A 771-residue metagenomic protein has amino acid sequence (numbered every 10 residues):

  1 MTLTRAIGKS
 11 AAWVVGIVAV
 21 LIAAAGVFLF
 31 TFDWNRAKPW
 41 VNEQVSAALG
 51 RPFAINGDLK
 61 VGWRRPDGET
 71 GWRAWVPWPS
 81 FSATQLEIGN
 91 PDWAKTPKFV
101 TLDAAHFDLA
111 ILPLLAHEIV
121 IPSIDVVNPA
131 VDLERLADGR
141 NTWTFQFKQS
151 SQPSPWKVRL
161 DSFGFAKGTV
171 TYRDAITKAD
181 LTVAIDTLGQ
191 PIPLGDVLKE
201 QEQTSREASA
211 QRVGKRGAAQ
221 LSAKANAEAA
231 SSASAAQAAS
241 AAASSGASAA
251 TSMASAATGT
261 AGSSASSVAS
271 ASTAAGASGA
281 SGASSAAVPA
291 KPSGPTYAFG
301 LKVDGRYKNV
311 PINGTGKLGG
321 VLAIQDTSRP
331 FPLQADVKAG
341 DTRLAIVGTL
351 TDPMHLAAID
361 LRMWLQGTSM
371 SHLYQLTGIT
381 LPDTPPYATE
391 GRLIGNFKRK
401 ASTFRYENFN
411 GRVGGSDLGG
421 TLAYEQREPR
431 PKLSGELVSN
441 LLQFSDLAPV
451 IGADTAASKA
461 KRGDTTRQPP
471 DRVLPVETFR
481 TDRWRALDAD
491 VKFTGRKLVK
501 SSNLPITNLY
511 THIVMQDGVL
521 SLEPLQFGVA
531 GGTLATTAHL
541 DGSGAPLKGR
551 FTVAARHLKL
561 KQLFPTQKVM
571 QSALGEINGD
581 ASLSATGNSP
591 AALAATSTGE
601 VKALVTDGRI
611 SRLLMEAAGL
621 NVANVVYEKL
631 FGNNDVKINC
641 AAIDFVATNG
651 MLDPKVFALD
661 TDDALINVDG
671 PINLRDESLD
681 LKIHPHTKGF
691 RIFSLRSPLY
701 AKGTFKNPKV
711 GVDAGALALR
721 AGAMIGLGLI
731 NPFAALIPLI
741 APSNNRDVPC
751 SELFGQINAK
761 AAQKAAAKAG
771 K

Functional and structural regions predicted by a protein language model:
M1-N56, A735, L739-D747, S751 (+1 more regions): N-terminal type II signal-anchor transmembrane helix that functions as the membrane-insertion/stop-transfer segment
I22-D138, G395, Y700: Terminal hydrophobic membrane-targeting helix
G57-V61, T84-P91, P129-V131, A166-T171 (+5 more regions): Generic short beta-strand segments
L136-D138, Q375-T377, L447-I451, R609-A618: Outer-membrane beta-barrel and related beta-rich outer-membrane complex signature in Gram-negative bacteria
Q146-A175, V197-Q203, E207-Q211, K215 (+8 more regions): Solvent-exposed beta-strand/coil patches in large extracellular/periplasmic or lumenal scaffold regions
S205-A210, A219, N226-S285: Intrinsically disordered, low-complexity serine/threonine-rich repeat tracts
A603, K709, A718-A721, I725: Extended amphipathic ligand-handling, pore-lining, and cofactor/metal-binding catalytic surfaces
R720-P742: Short hydrophobic membrane-inserting alpha-helices and related fusion/pore-forming segments
